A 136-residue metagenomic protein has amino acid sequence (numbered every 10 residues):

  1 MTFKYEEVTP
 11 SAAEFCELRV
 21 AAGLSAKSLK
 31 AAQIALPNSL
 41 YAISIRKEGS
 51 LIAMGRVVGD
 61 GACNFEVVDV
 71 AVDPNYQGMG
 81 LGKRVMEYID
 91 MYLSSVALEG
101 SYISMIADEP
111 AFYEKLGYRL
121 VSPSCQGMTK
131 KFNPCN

Functional and structural regions predicted by a protein language model:
M1-K30, S124: Short amphipathic alpha-helix that is part of the acyltransferase structural core
A31-A71: A conserved beta-strand-loop-helix scaffold within acyl/acetyltransferase catalytic domains
C63, D108-A111: A generic "binding-loop/recognition-motif" signal
Y76, G80-Y88: Conserved acetyl-CoA pyrophosphate-binding loop and the N-cap/start of the following alpha-helix in GNAT-like
M86, L93-A107: Conserved GNAT acetyl-CoA-binding A-motif
G100-S104, R119-N136: Conserved catalytic-core motifs of GNAT/GCN5-like acyltransferases
Y113, Y118: Conserved active-site tyrosine of GNAT-family acetyltransferases
